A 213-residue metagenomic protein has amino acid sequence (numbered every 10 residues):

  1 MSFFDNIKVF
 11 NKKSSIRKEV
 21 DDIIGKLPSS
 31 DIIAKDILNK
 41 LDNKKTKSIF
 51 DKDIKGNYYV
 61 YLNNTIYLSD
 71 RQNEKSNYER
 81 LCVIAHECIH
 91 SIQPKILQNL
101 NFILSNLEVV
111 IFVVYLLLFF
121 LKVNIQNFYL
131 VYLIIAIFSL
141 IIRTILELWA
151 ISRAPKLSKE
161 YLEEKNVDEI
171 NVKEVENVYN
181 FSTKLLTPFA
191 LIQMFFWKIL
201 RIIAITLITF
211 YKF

Functional and structural regions predicted by a protein language model:
S2-S105, I141-P188, K212-F213: Polar-ligand-bearing catalytic/cofactor-coordination segments of membrane-embedded or membrane-tethered inner-membrane
P94-I125: Post-HEXXH active-site segment of zinc metalloproteases
N101-V110, L186-R201: Select subsegments of transmembrane alpha-helices in polytopic membrane proteins, especially boundary-proximal
V113-L116, I134, I202: Hydrophobic alpha-helical transmembrane segments of multipass integral membrane proteins
F120-V131, F213: Membrane-helix interface and helix-disruption motif detector
Y132-T144: Alpha-helical transmembrane segments of multi-pass membrane proteins
L162-E169, F196, L200, L207: C-terminal intrinsically disordered extensions
I203-F213: Juxtamembrane boundary at the C-terminal end of a transmembrane helix
